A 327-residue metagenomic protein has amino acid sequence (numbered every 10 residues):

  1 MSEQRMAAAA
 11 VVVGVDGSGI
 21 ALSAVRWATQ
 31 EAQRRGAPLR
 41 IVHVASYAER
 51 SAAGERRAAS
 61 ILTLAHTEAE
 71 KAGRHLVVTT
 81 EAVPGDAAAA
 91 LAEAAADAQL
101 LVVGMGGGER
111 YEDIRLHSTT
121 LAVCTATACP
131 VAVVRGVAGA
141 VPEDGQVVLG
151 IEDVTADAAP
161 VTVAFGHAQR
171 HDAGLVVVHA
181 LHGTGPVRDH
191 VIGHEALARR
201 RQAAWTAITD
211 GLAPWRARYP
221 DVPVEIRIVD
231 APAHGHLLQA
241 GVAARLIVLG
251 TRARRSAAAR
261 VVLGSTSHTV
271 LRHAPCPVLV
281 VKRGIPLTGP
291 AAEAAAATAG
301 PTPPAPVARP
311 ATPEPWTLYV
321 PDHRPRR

Functional and structural regions predicted by a protein language model:
M1-M6, I20, E70-L101, G108 (+2 more regions): Structural beta-alpha unit
S2-A53, R74, Q146-E195, R216 (+2 more regions): Small/aliphatic-rich secondary-structure junction motif
A9-V11, V25-Q33, I41, S46-A48 (+6 more regions): N-terminal membrane-targeting/anchoring modules of bacterial envelope and secretion proteins
R40-V42, T79-V83, A132, V176-V178 (+2 more regions): General small-molecule cofactor/ligand-binding pocket signal
V102-M105, V131-V137, V278-K282: Short beta-strand elements of ligand-binding domains
V103-A122, D144, L246-R272: Glycine-rich, Arg-bearing micro-motifs that act as flexible, cationic patches
T120-G139: Short, structured interface segments
H268, H273-L287: Short, flexible loop segments at boundaries between secondary-structure elements
